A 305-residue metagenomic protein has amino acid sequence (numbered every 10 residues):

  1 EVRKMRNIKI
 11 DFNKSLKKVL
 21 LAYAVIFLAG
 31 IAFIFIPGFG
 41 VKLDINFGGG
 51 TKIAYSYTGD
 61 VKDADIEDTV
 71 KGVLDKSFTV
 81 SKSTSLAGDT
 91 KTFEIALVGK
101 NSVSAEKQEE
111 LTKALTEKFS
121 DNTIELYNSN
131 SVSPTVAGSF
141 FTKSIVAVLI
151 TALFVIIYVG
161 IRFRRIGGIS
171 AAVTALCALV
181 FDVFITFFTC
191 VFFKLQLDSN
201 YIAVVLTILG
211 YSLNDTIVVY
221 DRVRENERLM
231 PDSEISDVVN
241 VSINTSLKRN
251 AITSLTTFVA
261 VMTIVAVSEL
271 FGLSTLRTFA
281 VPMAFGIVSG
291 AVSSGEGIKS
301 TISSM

Functional and structural regions predicted by a protein language model:
E1-M305: A structural signal for conserved, well-ordered secondary-structure elements that form binding/interaction cores
